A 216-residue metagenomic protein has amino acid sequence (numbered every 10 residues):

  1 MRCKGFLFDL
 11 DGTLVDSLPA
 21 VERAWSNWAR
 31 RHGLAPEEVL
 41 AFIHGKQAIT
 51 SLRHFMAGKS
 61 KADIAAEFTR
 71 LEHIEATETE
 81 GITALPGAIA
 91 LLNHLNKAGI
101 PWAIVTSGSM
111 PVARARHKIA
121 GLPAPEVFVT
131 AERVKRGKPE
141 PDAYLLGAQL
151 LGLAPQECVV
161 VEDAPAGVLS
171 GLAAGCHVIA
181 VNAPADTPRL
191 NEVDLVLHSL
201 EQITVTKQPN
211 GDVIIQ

Functional and structural regions predicted by a protein language model:
M1-A98, P111-R114, L122: N-terminal helical cap/lid subdomain that shapes the substrate entry/recognition surface in HAD-like hydrolases
M1-K4, N93-N96, S109-Q216: Asp-based, Mg2+/Mn2+-dependent phosphohydrolase catalytic module
T13, S17, T106, G167: Ser/Thr-glycine-rich phosphate-binding loops at phosphate-binding pockets of nucleotides, nucleotide cofactors
T13-L14, T79-E80, P101-W102, E132-R133 (+1 more regions): A generic structural signal for short
L14, A41, A84, W102-V105 (+2 more regions): Conserved SAM-binding loop
R23-W25, I74-A76, I100-A103, A131-R133 (+1 more regions): N-terminal start-of-chain detector that recognizes signal peptides and the immediate post-cleavage beginning
